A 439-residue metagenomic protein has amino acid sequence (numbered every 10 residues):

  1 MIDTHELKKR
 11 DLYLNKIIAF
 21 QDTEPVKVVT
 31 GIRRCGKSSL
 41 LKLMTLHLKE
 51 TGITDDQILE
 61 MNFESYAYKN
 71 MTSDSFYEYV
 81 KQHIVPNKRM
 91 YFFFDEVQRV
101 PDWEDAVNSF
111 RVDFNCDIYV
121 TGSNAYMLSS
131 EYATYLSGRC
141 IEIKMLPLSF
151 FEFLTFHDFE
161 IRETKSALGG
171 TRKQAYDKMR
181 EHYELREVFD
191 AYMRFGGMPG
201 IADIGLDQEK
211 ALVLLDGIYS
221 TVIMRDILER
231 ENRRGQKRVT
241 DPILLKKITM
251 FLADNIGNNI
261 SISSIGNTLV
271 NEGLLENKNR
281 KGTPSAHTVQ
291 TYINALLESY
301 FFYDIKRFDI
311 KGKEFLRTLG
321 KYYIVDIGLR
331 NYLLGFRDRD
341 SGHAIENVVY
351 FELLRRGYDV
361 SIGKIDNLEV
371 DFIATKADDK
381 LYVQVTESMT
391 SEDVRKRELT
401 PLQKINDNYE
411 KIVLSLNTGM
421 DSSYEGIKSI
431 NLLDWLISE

Functional and structural regions predicted by a protein language model:
T4-D22: Pre-Walker A adenine-sensing motif
V29: Hydrophobic anchor at the beta1->P-loop junction of P-loop NTPases
K37: Conserved lysine of the Walker
L40, M44: Hydrophobic positions on the alpha1 helix immediately C-terminal to the Walker A/P-loop
L59-K88: Short glycine-rich substrate-engagement loop in P-loop NTPases that contacts/grips substrate
D117-S123, K144: Structural recognition of the conserved hydrophobic beta-strand(s) that form the central parallel beta-sheet of P-loop
E131-D254, N258: Interdomain motor-coupling "hinge/lid" segment immediately C-terminal to the ATP-binding subdomain of NTP-driven enzymes
D203, Q208-D379: Accessory nucleic acid-recognition modules appended to NTPase machines
